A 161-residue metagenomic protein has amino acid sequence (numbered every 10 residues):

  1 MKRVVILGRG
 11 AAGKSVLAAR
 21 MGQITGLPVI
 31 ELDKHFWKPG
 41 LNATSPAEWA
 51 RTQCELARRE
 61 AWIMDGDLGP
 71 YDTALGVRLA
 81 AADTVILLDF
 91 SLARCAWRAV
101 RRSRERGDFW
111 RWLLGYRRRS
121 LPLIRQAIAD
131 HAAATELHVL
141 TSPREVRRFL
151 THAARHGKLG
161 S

Functional and structural regions predicted by a protein language model:
I6: Hydrophobic anchor at the beta1->P-loop junction of P-loop NTPases
G10: The conserved Walker
K14: Conserved lysine of the Walker
L17: Hydrophobic positions on the alpha1 helix immediately C-terminal to the Walker A/P-loop
R20: Active-site signature of alpha/beta-hydrolase-fold catalytic machinery across serine- and Asp/Cys-nucleophile hydrolases
P28-V85: Conserved nucleotide-sensing/catalytic segment adjacent to the nucleotide-binding pocket in NTP-handling enzymes
D89-L123, A127, R144, A153-A154 (+1 more regions): A glycine- and Lys/Arg-enriched "phosphate-lid" helix/loop adjacent to the NTP-binding pocket of small-molecule kinases
A132-L150: Phosphate-binding beta-loop-alpha motif at adenosine-nucleotide cofactor sites
